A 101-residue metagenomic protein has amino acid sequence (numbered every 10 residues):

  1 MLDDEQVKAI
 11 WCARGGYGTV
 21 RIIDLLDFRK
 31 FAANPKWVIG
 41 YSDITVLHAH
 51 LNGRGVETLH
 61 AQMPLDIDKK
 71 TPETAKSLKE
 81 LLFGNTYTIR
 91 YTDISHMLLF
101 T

Functional and structural regions predicted by a protein language model:
M1-D3, A49-H50, L59, L99: Hydrophobic structural segments
M1-P35: N-terminal small/polar loop signature for handling phosphorylated ligands or for N-terminal nucleophile
K8, K30, K36, K69-K70 (+1 more regions): Context-gated lysine
G18-R21, T45-H50, D66-K70: Short, well-ordered, mixed-charge alpha-helical segments that flank or form enzyme active sites
D24, A49, K76, E80: Charged/polar, solvent-exposed surface patches and flexible loops
L26-L51, E57-P64: Short, acidic/small-residue loops that bind anionic groups at enzyme active sites
V56-T101: Conserved anion/nucleotide-ligand pocket segment
